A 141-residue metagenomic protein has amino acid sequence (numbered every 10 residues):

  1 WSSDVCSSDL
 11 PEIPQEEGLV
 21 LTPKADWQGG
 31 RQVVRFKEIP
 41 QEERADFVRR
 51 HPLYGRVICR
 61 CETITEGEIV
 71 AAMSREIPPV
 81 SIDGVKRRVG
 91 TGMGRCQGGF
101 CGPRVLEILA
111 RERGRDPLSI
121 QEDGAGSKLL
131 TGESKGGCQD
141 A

Functional and structural regions predicted by a protein language model:
W1-S7: Short, small-residue-biased leader/transition segments that mark boundaries at the very start of proteins
S8-L10, V105: Buried hydrophobic packing segments
L10-V80, G114-A141: Mid-to-C-terminal Rossmann-like scaffold of FAD/NAD(P)H-dependent oxidoreductases
G55-I69, R87-E107: Local cysteine-cluster metal-coordination motifs and their immediate loop/turn environment, predominantly Fe-S cluster
S81, G92, I108-R113: C-terminal intrinsically disordered extensions
D83-V85: Acidic, proline/glycine-enriched N-terminal capping motif
C101-A110, G137-A141: Short flanking/linker segments adjacent to small metal-binding domains or redox-active Cys/His motifs
